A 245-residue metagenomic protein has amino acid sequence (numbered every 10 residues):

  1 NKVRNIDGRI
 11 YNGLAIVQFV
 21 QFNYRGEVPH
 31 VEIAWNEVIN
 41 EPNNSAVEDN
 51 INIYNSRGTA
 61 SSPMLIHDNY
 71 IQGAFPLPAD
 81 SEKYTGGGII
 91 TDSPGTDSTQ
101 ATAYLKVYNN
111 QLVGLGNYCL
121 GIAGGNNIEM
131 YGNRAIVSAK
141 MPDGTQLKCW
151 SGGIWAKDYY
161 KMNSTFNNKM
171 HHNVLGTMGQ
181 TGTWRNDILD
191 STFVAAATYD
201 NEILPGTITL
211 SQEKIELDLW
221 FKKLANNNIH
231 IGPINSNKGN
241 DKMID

Functional and structural regions predicted by a protein language model:
N1-R9, Q18-F22, E27-N43, A60-L77 (+5 more regions): Right-handed parallel beta-helix
R9-R25, N44-G58, A79-S98, G114-G121 (+2 more regions): Extracellular beta-strand/beta-solenoid scaffold signature
Y11-I16, S138-D245: Acidic, glycine- and Ser/Thr-rich low-complexity intrinsically disordered tracts in extracellular/secreted proteins
